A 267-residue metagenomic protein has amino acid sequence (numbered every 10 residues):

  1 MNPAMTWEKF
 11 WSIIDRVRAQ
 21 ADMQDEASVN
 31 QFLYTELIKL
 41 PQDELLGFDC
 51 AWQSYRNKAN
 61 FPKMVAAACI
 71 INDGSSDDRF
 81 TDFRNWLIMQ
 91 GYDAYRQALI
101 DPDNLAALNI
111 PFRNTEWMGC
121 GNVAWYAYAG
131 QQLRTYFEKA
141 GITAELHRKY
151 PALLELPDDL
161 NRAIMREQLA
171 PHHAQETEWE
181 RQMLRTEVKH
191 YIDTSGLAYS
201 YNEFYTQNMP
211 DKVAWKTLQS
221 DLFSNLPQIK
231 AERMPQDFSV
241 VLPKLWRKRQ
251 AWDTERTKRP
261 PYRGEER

Functional and structural regions predicted by a protein language model:
M1-Q42: N-terminal leader/targeting peptides and immediately adjacent processing regions
Q31, T35-E116, R166-Q168, H172 (+1 more regions): Core of folded catalytic or high-affinity ligand/protein-binding domains in predominantly eukaryotic proteins
Y92-Q97, D101-L242, W246: Basic, alpha-helical nucleic-acid-binding regions used in initiation and control of genome expression
R256-R267: Non-Sec secretion/translocation targeting segments of pathogen effectors
